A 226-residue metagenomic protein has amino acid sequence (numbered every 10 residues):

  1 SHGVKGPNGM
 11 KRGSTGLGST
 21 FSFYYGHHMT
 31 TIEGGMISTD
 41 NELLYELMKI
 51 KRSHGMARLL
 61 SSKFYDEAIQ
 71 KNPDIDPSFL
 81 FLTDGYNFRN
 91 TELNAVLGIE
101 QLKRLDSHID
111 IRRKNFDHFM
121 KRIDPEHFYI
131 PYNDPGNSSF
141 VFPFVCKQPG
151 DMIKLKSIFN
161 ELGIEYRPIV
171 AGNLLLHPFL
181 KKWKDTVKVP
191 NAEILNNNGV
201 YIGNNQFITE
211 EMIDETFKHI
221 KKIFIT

Functional and structural regions predicted by a protein language model:
S1-S22, H28: Conserved PLP phosphate-binding loop immediately N-terminal to the Schiff-base lysine helix in PLP-dependent enzymes
K5-G9, S22-Y24, Y129-P131, T186-V189: A generic local structural motif
N8-R12, G34-G35, R52, T216-F217: Short, glycine/charged-enriched secondary-structure capping and boundary segments
K11-T15, I37, K184-V187: Short, hinge-like loop/turn segments at secondary-structure boundaries
S22, G35-N41, Q70: Short beta-strand-to-turn element immediately C-terminal to the catalytic PLP-Schiff-base lysine in fold type I
M29-E33: Conserved beta-strand->loop/alpha-helix structural units within folded catalytic cores of enzymes with alpha/beta
E42-T226: PLP-dependent aminotransferase class I/II
